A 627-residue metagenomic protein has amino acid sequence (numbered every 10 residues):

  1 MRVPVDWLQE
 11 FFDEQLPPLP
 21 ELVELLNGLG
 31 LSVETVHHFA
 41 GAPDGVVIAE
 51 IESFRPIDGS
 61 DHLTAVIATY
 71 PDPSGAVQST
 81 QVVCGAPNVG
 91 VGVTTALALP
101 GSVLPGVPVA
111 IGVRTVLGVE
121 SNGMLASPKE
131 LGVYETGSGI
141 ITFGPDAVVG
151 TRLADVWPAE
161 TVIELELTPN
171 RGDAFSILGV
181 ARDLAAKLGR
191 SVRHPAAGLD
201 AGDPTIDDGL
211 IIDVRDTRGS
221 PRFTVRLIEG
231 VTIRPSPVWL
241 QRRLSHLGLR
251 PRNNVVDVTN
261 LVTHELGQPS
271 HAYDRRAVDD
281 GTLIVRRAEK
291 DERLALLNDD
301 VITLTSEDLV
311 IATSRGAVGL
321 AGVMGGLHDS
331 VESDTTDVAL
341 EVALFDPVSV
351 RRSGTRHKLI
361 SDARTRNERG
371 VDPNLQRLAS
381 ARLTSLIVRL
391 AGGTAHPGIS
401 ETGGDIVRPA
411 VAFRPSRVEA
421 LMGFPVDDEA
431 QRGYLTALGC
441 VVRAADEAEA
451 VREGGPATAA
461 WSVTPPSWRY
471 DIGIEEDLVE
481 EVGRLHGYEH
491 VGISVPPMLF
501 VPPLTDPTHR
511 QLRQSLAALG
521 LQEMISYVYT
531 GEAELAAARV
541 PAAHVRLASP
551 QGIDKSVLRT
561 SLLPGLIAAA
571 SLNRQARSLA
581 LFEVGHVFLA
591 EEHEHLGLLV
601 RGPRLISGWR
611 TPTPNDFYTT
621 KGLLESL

Functional and structural regions predicted by a protein language model:
M1-P204, A339, R356-K358, D362 (+4 more regions): Phosphate-backbone binding interfaces of nucleic-acid-interacting proteins
V3-L8, E160-T168, P221-E229, D362-G370 (+5 more regions): Short, hydrophobic beta-strand segments
V5-W7, F11, V23-E24, L29 (+5 more regions): Glycine/proline-enriched, intrinsically flexible loops and inter-domain linkers
A42-D44, A197-D208, V258-E265, D279-D280 (+5 more regions): A glycine-rich phosphate-binding loop feature that marks nucleotide/adenosyl-phosphate handling sites
A96, S102-S138, L327-R382, E401-R408 (+6 more regions): Internal insertion modules embedded within essential enzymes
L184-R215, A391-V418, P425, L478: Terminal amphipathic helices with adjacent charged low-complexity linkers/tails
R234-P237, Q241-N260, E265, R275-V278 (+2 more regions): TRNA-recognition modules of translation machinery and tRNA-sensing kinases, especially anticodon-binding
F413-L579: Extended, well-folded interaction surfaces typified by the phenylalanyl-tRNA synthetase beta subunit core
